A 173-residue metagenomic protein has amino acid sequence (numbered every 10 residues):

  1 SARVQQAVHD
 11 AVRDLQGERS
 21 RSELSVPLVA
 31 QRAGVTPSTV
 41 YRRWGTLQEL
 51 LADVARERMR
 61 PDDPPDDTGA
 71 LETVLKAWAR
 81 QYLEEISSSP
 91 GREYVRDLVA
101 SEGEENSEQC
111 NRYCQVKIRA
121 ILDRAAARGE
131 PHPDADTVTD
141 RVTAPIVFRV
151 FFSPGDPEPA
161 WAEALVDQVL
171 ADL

Functional and structural regions predicted by a protein language model:
S1-R32: Basic, helix-initiating cap at the start of DNA-binding domains
E18-R21, Y41-L51: HTH DNA-binding helix-turn interface
V26, A55-D62: Short, basic, alpha-helical segments at the C-terminal edge of helix-turn-helix-like DNA-binding modules
A33-P37: Short coil turns linking two alpha-helices in DNA-binding domains
Q48-A55, E84-E105: Amphipathic alpha-helical segments used for helix-helix packing
D63-R92, T139: Hydrophobic alpha-helical connector segments
E84-E85, G103-R128, D140: Amphipathic alpha-helical packing segments from all-alpha helical-bundle domains
R112-Q115, A126-V169: Hydrophobic/aromatic-rich alpha-helical bundle segments in the mid-to-C-terminal region
